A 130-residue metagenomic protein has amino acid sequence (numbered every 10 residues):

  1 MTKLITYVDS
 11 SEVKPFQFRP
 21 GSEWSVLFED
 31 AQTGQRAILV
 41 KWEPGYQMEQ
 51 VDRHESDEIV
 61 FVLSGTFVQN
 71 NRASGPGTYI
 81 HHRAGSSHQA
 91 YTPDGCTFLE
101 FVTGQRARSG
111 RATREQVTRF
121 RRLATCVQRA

Functional and structural regions predicted by a protein language model:
M1-G34, E115-R121, T125-A130: A short, N-terminal "cap"/entry segment at the start of jelly-roll beta-barrel domains of the cupin/DSBH fold
R19-H54, V68, A73-P76, R83-S87: Conserved short histidine dyad/triad with adjacent acidic residue
V60: Structured binding elements
S64-G65: Glycine-centered positions in the ABC transporter ATPase nucleotide-binding domain
Q69-N71, A90-Y91, Q128-A130: Short, charged low-complexity intrinsically disordered segments located at boundaries of structured domains
A73, A84-A112: Ligand-binding loop in jelly-roll beta-barrel domains
T78-I80, F98, Q116-V117: Glycine-rich, phosphate-binding/catalytic loops in enzymes
